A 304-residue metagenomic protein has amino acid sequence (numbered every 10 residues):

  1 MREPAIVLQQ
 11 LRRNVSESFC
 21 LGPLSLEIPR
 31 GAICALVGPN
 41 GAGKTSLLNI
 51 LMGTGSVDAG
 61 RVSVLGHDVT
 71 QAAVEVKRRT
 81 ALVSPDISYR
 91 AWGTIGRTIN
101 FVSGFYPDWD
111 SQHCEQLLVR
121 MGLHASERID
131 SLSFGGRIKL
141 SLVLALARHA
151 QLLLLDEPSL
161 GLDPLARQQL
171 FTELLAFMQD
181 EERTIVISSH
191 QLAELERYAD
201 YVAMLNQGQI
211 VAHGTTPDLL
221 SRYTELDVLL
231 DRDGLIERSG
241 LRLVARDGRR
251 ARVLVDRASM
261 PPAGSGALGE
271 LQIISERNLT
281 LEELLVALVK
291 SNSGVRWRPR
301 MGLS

Functional and structural regions predicted by a protein language model:
M1-P23, R30, A35, A73: A short, flexible loop at the N-terminus of ABC-type nucleotide-binding domains that lies
V37-P39: The feature captures the beta-strand-to-loop junction immediately N-terminal to the Walker
M52: Helix-to-loop junction immediately C-terminal to a conserved catalytic motif
G60-Q71, V76: Conserved ABC transporter NBD signature motif
S84-L140: ABC-family P-loop ATPase nucleotide-binding domains
L153-E157: Catalytic Walker B motif of ABC-type/P-loop ATPase nucleotide-binding domains
F171-A258: ABC transporter nucleotide-binding domain
T224-G302: Short, charged/small-residue-rich alpha-helical element at the C-terminal edge of ABC transporter nucleotide-binding
